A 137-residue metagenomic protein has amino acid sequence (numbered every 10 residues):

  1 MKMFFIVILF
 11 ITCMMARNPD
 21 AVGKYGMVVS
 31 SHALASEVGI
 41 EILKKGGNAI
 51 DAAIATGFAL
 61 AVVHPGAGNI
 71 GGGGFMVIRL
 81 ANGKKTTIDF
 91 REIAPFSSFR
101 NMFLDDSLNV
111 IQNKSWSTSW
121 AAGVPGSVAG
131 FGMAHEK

Functional and structural regions predicted by a protein language model:
M1-K2, D105: Serine/threonine-rich low-complexity intrinsically disordered regions
M3-C13: Sec-dependent N-terminal signal peptides
R17-E37, E41, A49-K137: Noncatalytic scaffold domains of N-terminal-nucleophile
